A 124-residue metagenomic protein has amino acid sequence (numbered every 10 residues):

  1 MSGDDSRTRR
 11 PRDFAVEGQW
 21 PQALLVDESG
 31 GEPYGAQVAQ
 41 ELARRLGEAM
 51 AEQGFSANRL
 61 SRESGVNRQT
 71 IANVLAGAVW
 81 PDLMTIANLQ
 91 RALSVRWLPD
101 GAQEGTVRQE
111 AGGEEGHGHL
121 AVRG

Functional and structural regions predicted by a protein language model:
M1-R44, E48, R108-G124: N-terminal flexible/basic segments that precede or flank functional cores
D4, Q40-E63, N88: Short basic helix-loop element that most often maps to the first helix and adjoining turn of HTH DNA-binding modules
E48, R62, N73, R91 (+1 more regions): DNA-binding alpha-helical recognition surfaces that contact promoter or target DNA
R59, T70, P99: Residues in the helix-turn-helix
S64-P81: Recognition helix of helix-turn-helix/homeodomain-like DNA-binding domains that insert into the DNA major groove
M84-D100: DNA major-groove recognition helix of helix-turn-helix/homeodomain DNA-binding modules
